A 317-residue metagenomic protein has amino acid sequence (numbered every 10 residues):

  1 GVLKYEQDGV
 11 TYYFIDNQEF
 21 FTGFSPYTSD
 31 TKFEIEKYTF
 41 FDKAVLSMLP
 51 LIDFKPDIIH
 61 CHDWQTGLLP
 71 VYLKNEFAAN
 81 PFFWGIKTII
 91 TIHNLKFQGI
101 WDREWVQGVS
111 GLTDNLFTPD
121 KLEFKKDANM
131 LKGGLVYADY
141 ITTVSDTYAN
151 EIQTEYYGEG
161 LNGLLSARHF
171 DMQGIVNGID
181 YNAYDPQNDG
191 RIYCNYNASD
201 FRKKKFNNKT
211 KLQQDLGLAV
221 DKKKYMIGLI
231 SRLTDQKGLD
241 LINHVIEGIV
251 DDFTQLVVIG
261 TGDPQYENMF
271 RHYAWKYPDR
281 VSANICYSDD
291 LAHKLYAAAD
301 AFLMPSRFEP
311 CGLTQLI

Functional and structural regions predicted by a protein language model:
G1-I317: Catalytic cores of nucleotide-sugar-dependent glycosyltransferases that transfer UDP/GDP/TDP-activated
